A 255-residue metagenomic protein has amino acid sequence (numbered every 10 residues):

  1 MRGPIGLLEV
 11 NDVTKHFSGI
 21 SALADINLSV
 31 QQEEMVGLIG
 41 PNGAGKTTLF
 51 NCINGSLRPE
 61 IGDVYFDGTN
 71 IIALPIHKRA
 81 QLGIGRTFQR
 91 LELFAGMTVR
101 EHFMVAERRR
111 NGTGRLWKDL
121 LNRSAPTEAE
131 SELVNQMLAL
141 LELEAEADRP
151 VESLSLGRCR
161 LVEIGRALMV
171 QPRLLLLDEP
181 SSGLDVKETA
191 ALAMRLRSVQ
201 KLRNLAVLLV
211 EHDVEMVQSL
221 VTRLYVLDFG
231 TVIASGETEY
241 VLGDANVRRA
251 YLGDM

Functional and structural regions predicted by a protein language model:
R2-M255: Glycine-rich phosphate-binding loops of nucleotide-dependent enzymes
